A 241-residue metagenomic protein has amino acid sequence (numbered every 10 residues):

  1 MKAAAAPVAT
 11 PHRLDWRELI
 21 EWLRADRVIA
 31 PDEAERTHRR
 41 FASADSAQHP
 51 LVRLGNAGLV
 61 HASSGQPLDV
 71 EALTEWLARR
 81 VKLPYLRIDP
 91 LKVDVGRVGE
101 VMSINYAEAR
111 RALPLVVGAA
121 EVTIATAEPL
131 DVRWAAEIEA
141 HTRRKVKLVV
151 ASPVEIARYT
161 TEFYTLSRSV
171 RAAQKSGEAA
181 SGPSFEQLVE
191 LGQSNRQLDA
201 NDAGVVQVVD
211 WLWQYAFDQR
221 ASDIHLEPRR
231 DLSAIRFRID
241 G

Functional and structural regions predicted by a protein language model:
M1-G241: N-terminal, intrinsically disordered, highly charged
